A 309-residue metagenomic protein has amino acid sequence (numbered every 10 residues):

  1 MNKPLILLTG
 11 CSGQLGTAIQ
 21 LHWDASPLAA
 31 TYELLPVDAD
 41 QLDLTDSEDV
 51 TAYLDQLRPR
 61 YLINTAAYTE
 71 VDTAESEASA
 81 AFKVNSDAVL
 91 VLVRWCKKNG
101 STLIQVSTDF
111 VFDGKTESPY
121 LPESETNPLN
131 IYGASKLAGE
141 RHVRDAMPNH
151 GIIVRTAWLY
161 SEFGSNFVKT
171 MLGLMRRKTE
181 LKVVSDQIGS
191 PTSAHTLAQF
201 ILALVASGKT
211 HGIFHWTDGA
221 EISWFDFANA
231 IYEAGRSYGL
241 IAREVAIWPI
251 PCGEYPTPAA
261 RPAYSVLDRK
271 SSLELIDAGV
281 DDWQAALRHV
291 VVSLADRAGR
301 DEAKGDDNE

Functional and structural regions predicted by a protein language model:
P4-A25: N-terminal Rossmann NAD(P)H-binding glycine-rich loop of SDR-like oxidoreductase domains
Y32-V50: Adenosine-cofactor binding site in Rossmann-like domains, unifying the SAM/SAH pocket of S-adenosylmethionine-dependent
S47-V84, K97: NAD(P)H-binding glycine-rich loop region in Rossmannoid oxidoreductase-like domains and their noncatalytic homologs
S76, K83, A88-V91, K98 (+2 more regions): Catalytic helix-loop patch of NAD(P)-dependent Rossmann-fold dehydrogenases
R141-A203: NAD(P)-dependent short-chain dehydrogenase/reductase
E162, Q187-T196, W216-A234, H289: Substrate-binding strand-loop-helix patch in Rossmann-like NAD(P)-dependent oxidoreductase/epimerase domains
S207-P258, A298, E302: Mid/C-terminal beta-alpha module of Rossmann-like enzyme folds, strongest in SDR-family dehydrogenases/epimerases
D281-E309: Amphipathic terminal alpha-helices
